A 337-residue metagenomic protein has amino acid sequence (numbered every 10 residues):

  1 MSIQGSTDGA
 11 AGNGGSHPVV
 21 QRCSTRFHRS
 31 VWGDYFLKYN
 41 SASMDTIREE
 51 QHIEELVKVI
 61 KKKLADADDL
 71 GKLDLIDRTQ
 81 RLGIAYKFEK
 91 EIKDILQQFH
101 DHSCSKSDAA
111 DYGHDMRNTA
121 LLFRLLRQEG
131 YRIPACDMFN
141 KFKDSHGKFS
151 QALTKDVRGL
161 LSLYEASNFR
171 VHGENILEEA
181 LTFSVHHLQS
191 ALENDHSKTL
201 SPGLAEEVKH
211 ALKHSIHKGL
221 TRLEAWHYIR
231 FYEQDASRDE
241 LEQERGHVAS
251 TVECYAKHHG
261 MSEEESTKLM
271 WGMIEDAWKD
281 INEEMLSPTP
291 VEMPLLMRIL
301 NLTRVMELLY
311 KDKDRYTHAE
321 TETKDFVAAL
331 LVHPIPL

Functional and structural regions predicted by a protein language model:
M1-L337: Terpene synthase/cyclase
